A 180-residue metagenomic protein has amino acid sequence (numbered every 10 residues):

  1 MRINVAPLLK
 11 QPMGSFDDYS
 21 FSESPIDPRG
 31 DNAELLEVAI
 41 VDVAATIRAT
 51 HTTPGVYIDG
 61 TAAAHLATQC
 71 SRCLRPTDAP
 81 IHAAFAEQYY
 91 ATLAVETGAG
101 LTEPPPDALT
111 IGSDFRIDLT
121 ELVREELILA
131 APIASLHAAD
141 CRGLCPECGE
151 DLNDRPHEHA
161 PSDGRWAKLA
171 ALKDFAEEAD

Functional and structural regions predicted by a protein language model:
M1-D180: Structured interface patches
